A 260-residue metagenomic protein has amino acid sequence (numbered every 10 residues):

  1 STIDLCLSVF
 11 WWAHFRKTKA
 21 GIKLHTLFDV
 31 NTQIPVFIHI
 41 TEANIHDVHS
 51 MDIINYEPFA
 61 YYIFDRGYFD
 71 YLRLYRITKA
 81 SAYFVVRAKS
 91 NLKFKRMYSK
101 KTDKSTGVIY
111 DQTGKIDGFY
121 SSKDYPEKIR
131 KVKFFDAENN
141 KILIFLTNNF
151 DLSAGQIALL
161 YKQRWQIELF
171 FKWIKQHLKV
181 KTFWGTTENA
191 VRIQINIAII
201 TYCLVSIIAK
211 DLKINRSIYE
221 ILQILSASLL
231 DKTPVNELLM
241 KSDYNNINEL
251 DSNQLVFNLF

Functional and structural regions predicted by a protein language model:
S1-F260: Single, function-defining residue in the core of a domain
